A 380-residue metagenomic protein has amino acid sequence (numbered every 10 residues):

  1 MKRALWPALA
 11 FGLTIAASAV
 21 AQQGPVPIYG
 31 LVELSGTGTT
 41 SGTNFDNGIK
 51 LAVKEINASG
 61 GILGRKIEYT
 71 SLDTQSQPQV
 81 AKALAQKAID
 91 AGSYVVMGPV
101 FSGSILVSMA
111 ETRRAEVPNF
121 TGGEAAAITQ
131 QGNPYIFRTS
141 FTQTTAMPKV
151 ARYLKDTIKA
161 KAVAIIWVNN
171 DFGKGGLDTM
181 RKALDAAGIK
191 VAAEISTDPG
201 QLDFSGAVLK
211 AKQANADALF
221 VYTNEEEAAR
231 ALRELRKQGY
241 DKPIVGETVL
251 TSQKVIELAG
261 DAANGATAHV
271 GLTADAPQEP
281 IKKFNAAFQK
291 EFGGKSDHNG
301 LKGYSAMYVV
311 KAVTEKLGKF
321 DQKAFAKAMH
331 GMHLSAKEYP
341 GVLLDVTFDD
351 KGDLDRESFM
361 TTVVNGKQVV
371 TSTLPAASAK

Functional and structural regions predicted by a protein language model:
K2-L9, A21-K380: Extracytosolic ligand-binding ectodomains
T14-S18: N-terminal signal peptide c-region/cleavage motif recognized by signal peptidases
